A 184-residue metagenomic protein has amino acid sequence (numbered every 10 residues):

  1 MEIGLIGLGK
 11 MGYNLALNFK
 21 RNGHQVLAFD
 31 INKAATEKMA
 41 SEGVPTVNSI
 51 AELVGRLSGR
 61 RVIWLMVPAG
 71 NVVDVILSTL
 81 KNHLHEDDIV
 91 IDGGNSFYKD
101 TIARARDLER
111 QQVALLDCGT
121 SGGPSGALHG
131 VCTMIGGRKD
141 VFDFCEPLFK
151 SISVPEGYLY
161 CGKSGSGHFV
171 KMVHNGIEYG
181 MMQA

Functional and structural regions predicted by a protein language model:
M1-R61, H83, D87, P124-A127: NAD(P)+-binding Rossmann beta1-loop-alpha1 motif at the extreme N-terminus of oxidoreductases
E2-L5, V90, L115, M134: Short glycine-aspartate micro-motif
I50-L115: Rossmann-fold NAD(P) dinucleotide-binding segment
I76, F97-Q183: Rossmann-fold dinucleotide-binding core
